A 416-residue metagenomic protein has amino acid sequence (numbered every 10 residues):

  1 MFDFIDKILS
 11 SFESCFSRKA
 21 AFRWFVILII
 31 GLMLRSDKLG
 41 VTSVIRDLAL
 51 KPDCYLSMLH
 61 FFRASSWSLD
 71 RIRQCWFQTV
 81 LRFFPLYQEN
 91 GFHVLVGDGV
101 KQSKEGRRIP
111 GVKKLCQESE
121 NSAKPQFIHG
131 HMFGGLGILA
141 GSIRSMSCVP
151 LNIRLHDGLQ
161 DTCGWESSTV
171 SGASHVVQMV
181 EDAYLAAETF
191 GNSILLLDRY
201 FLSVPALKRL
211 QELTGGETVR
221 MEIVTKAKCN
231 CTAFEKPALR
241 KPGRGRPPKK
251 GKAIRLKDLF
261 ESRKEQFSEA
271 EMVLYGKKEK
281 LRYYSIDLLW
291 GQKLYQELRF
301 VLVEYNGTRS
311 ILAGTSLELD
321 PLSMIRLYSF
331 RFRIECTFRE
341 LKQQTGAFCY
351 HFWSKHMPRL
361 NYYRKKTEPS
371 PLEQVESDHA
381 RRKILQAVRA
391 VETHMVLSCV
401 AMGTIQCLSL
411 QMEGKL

Functional and structural regions predicted by a protein language model:
M1-E13, G91, R108, C148-L416: Single, function-defining residue in the core of a domain
M1-R63, L69: Gly/serine-rich nucleotide phosphate-binding loop at the start of the catalytic core of nucleotide/ADP-ribose-handling
F16-W24, A123-I128, K383-M395: Structural motif
R23-V26, C75-F77, Q117-E118, A380-R381: Short linear interaction motifs
V26-R35, R46, G135-G137, E392-S409: Short, hydrophobic/amphipathic alpha-helical patches that form generic packing surfaces within helical domains
M33-K38, A49-P52, S66, K104 (+3 more regions): Short alpha-helix boundary/capping elements
G40-D53, G137-Q160, L289-L294: Glycine/proline-rich, flexible active-site/cofactor-binding loop segments that harbor closely spaced acidic
A64-D157: Active-site-proximal, Lys/Arg-enriched surface segment that forms a nucleic-acid-binding/basic interface patch
